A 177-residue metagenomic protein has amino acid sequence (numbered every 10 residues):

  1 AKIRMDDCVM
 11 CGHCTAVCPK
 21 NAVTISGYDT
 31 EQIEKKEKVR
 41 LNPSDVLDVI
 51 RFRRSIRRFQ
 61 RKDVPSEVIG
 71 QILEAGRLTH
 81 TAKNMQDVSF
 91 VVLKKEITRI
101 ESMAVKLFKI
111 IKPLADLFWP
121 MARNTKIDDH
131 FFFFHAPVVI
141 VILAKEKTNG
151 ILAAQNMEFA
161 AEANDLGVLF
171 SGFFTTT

Functional and structural regions predicted by a protein language model:
A1-T177: Acidic, surface-exposed loops and disordered segments
